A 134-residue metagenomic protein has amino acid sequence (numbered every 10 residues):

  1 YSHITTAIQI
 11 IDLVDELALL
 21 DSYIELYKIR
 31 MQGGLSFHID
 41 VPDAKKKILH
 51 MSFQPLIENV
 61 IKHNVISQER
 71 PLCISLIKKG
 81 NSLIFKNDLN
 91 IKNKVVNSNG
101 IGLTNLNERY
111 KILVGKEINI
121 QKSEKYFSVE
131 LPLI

Functional and structural regions predicted by a protein language model:
Y1-P132: Two-component histidine phosphotransfer core
